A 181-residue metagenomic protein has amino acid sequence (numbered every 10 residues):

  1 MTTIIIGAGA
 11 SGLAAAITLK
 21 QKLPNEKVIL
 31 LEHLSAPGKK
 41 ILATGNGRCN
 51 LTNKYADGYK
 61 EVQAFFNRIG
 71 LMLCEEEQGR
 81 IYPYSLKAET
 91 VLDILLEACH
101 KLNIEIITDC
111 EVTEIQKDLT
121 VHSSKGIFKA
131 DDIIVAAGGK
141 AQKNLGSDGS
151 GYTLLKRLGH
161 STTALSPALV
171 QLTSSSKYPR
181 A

Functional and structural regions predicted by a protein language model:
M1-S11: Beta1/beta-strand and adjacent pyrophosphate-binding region of the FAD-binding site in flavoprotein oxidoreductases
I4, K20-A43: Glycine-rich FAD pyrophosphate-binding loop
G12-A16, A137: Short glycine/serine/threonine-rich phosphate/pyrophosphate-binding segments that cradle anionic phosphate groups
I17, Q21, E97: Short, well-ordered alpha-helices that flank and scaffold nucleotide-derived cofactor binding pockets
P37, T44-G45, I69, L158: Short, structured coil segments at secondary-structure junctions
K39-A64: N-terminal glycine-rich dinucleotide-binding loop that anchors FAD/FMN and/or NAD(P) in oxidoreductases
E61-D132: Feature captures the FAD/FMN-dependent oxidoreductase FAD-binding
K101-A181: Predominantly flavin-linked oxidoreductase catalytic cores and closely associated redox partners
